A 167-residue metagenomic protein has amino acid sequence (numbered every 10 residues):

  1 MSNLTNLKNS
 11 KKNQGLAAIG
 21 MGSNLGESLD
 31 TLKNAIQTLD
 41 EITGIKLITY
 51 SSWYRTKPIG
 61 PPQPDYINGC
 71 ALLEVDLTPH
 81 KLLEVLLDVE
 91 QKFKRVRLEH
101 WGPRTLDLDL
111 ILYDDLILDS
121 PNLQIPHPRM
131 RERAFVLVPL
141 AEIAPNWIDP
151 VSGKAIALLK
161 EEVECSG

Functional and structural regions predicted by a protein language model:
S2-I45, S51-R55: N-terminal beta1-alpha1 ligand-phosphate binding loop
N6, T49-S51, T56-I67, V75-L83 (+1 more regions): Flexible, gly/pro- and Lys/Arg-enriched active-site loops
